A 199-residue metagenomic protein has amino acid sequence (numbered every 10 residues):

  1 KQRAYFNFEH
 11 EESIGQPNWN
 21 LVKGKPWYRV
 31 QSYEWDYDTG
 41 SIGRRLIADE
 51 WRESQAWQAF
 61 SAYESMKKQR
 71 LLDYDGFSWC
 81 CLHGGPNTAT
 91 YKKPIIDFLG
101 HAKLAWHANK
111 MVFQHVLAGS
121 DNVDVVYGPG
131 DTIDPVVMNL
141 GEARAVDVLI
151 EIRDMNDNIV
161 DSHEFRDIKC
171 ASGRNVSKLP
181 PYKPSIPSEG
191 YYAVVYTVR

Functional and structural regions predicted by a protein language model:
Q2-S162, D167: Substrate-binding clefts and catalytic carboxylate motifs of secreted carbohydrate-active enzymes
N158-E189: Intrinsically disordered, low-complexity Pro/Gly/Ser/Thr-rich segments with frequent PxxP/GP/PP motifs and embedded
S188-V198: Short, aromatic- and glycine-rich surface loops/edge beta-strands on solvent-exposed regions
